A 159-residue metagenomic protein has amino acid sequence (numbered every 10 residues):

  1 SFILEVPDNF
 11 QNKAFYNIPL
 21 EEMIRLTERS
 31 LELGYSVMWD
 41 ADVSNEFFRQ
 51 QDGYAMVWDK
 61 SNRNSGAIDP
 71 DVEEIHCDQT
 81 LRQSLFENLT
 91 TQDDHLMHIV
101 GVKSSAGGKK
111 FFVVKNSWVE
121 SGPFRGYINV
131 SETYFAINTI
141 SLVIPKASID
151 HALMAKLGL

Functional and structural regions predicted by a protein language model:
S1-L159: Active-site signature of cysteine proteases
